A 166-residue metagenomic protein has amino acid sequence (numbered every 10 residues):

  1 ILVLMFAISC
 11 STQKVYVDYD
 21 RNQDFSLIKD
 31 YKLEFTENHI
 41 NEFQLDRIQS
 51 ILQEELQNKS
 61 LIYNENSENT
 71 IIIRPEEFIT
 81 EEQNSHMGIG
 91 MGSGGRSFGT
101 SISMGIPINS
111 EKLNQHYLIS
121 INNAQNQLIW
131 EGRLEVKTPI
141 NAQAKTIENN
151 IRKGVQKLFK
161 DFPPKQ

Functional and structural regions predicted by a protein language model:
I1-C10: Sec-dependent bacterial lipoprotein signal peptides
S9-S60, P164-Q166: A structural "domain/chain start" motif
S11-Y16, D20-R21, I108-Q166: C-terminal/domain-edge helix-coil "capping" segments
Y31, N69-I71, Y117: Conserved beta-strand core positions
N38-I40, E77-T80, V136: Solvent-exposed loop/turn segments at secondary-structure junctions within structured extracellular/periplasmic domains
L52-S60, P75, I79, Q125 (+2 more regions): Sec/Tat-exported extracytoplasmic proteins
K59-N69: Short acidic low-complexity segments
I73-I129: Surface-exposed short loop/turn segments
